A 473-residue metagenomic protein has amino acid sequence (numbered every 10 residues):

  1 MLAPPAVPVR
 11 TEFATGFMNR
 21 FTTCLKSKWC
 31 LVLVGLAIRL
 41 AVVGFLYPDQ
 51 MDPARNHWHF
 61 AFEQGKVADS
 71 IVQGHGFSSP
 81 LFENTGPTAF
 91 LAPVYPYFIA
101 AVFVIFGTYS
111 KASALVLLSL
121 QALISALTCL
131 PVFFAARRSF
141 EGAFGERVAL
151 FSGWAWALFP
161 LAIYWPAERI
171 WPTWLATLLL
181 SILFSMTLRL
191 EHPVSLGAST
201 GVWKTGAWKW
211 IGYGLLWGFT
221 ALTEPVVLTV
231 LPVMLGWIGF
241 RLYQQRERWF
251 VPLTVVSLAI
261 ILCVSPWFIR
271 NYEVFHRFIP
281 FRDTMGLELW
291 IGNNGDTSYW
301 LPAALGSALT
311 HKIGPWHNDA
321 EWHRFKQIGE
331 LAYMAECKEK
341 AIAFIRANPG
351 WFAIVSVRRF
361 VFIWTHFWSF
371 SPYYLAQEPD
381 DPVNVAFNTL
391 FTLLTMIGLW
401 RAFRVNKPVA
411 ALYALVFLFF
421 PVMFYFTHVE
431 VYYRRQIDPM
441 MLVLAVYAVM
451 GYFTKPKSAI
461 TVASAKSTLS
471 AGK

Functional and structural regions predicted by a protein language model:
M18, L175, L183-G212, F240-R246 (+2 more regions): Membrane-interface transmembrane helices that cradle and orient dolichyl/undecaprenyl
V32, A89, P93-Y97, G107-L130 (+2 more regions): Loop-to-helix entry region of an early transmembrane alpha helix in multi-pass inner-membrane enzymes
G35-I38, A149-L161, T177-L178, S185 (+2 more regions): Short helix- or helix-capping micro-motifs that position conserved polar/aromatic residues at function-defining sites
L40, G44-D52, F60-P87, V94 (+3 more regions): Extracytosolic helix-loop segments that constitute the early lumenal/periplasmic catalytic or substrate-binding loops
K111, L130-F159, T177-L178, A198-S199 (+1 more regions): Transmembrane-helix signature of polytopic, membrane-embedded enzymes that assemble or transfer cell-envelope glycans
V116-G142, S181-M186, L393-I397: Transmembrane-helix motifs of polytopic, lipid-linked glycan transferases
S152-G153, M186, K204-E224, A259-L262 (+1 more regions): Membrane-interface alpha helices of multi-pass inner-membrane proteins
P280-V361: Membrane-proximal stem/loop segments at transmembrane-domain junctions that anchor or position
